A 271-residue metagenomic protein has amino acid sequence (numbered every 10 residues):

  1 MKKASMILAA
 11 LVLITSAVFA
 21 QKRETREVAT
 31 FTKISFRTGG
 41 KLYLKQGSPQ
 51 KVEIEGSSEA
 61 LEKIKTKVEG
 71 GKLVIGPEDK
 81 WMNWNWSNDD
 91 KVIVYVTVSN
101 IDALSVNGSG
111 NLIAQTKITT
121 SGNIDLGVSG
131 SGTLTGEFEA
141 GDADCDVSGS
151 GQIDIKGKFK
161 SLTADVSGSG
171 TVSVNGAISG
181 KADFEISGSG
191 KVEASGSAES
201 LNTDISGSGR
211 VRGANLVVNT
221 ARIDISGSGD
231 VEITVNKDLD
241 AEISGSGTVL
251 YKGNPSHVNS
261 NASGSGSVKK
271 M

Functional and structural regions predicted by a protein language model:
S5-L8, V18-S129, T133-S148, D154-T163 (+7 more regions): Acidic (Asp/Glu) and glycine-rich low-complexity loops/linkers that are typically intrinsically disordered
L11-V12: Repetitive helical segments and hydrophobic/amphipathic motifs
K156-K160, V172-M271: Short, surface-exposed interaction patches in beta-rich subdomains that mediate adhesion/assembly near membranes
